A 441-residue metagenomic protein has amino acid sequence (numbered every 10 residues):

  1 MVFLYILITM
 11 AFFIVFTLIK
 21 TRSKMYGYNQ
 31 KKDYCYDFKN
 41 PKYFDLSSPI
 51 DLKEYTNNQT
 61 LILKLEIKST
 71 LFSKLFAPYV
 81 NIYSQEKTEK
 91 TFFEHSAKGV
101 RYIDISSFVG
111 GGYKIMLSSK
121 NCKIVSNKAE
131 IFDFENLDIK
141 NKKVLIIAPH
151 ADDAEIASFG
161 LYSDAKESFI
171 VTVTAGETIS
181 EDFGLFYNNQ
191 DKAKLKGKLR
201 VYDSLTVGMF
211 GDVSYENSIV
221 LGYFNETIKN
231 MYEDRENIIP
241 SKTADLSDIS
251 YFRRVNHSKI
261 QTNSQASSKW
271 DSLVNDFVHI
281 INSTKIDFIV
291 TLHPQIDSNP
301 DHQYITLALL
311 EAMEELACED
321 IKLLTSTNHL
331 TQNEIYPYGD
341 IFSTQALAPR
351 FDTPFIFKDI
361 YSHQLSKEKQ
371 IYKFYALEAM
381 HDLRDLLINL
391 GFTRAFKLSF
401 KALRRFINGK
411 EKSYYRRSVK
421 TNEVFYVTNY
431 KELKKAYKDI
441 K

Functional and structural regions predicted by a protein language model:
M1-I6: Feature marks short, highly hydrophobic, charge-poor N-terminal signal-anchor/signal peptide-like helices that anchor
T9-I103, S107-T284, T306, L310-D320 (+4 more regions): Active-site rim/loop-helix segments in enzyme catalytic domains that contact anionic ligands
H150, N299-H302, H329, M380: Histidine-centered active-site/metal-ligand motif
D153-I156, E177-I179, P294-H302, N333: Active-site environment of divalent metal-dependent phosphoester hydrolases
D191-K194, H293-I296, F357-S366: Active-site rim elements
I280-Q295: Proline-aspartate-enriched helix->loop->beta-strand connector
E311-D359: Extended hydrophobic/aromatic segments used for targeting, binding, or gating
G339-D340, Q345-T393: A conserved mid-domain beta-alpha-beta active-site/ligand-binding segment of alpha/beta enzyme cores
